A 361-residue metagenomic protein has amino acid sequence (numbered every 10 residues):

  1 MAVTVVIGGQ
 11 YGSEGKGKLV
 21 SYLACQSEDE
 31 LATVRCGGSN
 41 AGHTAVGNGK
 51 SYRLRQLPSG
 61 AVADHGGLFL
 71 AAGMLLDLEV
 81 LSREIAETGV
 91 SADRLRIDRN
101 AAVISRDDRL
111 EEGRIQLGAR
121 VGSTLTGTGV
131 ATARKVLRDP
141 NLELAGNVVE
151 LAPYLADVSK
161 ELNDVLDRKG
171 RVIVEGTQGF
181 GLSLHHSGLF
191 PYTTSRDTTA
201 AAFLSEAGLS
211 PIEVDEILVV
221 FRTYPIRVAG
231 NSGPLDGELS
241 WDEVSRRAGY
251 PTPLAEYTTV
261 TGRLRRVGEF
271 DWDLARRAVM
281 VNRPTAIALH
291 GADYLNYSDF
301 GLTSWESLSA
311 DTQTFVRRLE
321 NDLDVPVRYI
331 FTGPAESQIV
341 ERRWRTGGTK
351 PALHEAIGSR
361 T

Functional and structural regions predicted by a protein language model:
M1-T361: Non-transmembrane, aqueous-exposed alpha-helical and coiled segments at domain scale
